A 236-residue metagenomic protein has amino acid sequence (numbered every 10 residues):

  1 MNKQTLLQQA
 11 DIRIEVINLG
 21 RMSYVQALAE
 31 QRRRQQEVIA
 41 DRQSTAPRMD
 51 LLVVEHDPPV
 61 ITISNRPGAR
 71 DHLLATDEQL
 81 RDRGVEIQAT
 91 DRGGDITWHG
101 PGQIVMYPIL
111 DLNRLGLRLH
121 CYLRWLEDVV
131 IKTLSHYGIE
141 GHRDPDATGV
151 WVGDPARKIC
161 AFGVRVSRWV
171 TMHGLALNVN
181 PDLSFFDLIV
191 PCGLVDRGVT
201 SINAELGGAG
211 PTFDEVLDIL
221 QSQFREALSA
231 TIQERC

Functional and structural regions predicted by a protein language model:
M1-I159, G210-P211: N-terminal lobe of the biotin/lipoate ligase/transferase fold
D57, R92, D144-D146, K158-C160 (+4 more regions): A generic structural signal for well-ordered coil/turn residues at beta-strand boundaries that shape enzyme active-site
P67, L110, R168, A176 (+2 more regions): A broadly conserved detector of short glycine/acidic/proline-rich loop/turn motifs that flank catalytic sites and bind
R70-Q79, I159-V179: Short, conserved beta-strand/beta-arch hydrophobic-aromatic motifs that form part of recognition grooves or interface
T97-W98, I104-M106, S167, N178 (+1 more regions): Short, electropositive, low-hydrophobicity segments enriched in small/polar residues
M106-P108, T148, F162-V164, L175-V179 (+1 more regions): A structural signal for short, well-ordered beta-strand segments
W151, R165, S184-C236: C-terminal accessory segment of soluble enzyme catalytic cores
